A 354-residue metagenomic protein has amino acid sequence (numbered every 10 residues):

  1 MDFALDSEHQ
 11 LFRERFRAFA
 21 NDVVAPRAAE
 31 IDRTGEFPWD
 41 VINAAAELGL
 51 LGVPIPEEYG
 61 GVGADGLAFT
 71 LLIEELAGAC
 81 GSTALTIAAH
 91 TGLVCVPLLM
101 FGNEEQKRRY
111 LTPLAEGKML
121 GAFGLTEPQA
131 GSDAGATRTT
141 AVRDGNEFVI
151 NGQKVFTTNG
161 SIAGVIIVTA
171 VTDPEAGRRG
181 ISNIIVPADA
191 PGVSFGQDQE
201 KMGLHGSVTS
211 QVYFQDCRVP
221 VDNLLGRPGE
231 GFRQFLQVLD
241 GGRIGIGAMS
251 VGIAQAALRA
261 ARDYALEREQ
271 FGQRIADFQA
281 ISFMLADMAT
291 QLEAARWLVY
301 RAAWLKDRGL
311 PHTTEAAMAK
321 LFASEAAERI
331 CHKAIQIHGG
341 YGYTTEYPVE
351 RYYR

Functional and structural regions predicted by a protein language model:
M1-A89, F101-Q106, P113, G117 (+6 more regions): Alpha-helical interface subdomain recognition
A64-D65, D133-G135, N159-G164, G177-G180 (+2 more regions): Short glycine/proline-enriched turns and hinge-like loops at secondary-structure junctions
G81, G131, V155-S161, L204 (+1 more regions): Glycine-rich phosphate/pyrophosphate-binding beta-alpha loops
M100-G102, V142, V168-T172, I185-P187 (+2 more regions): Short beta-strand-to-turn element immediately C-terminal to the catalytic PLP-Schiff-base lysine in fold type I
G117-L125: A short, Trp-centered hydrophobic/proline-enriched beta-strand micro-motif
Q129-T140: Active-site-adjacent elements of ketosynthase-type condensing enzymes
A136-R138, D189-P220: Flexible, small-/acidic-enriched active-site or ligand-binding loops
E147, N151-F195: A short core secondary-structure module
